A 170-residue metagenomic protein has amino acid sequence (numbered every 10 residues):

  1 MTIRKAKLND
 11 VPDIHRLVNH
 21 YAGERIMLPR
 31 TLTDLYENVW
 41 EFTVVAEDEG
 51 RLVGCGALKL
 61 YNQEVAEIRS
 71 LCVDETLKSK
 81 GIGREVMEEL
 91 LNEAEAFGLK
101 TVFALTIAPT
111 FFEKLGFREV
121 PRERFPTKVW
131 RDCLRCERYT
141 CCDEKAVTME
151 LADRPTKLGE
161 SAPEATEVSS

Functional and structural regions predicted by a protein language model:
M1-T2, A96-V102: Short active-site oxyanion
T2-I14: A short beta-loop-alpha structural element at the N-terminal edge of CoA-dependent acyl/N-acetyltransferase catalytic
R16-P29: Helix-loop element at the rim of GNAT/NAT acetyltransferase active sites that forms part of the acceptor-substrate
P29-E41, E47-D48, G54-V65, S70-L71: A conserved beta-strand-loop-helix scaffold within acyl/acetyltransferase catalytic domains
L71-K78, I107-A108: A short, internal acetyl-CoA/4′-phosphopantetheine-binding micro-motif in the GNAT/acyltransferase core
S79-A94, A104: Conserved acetyl-CoA-binding loop-helix of GNAT-fold acetyltransferases
K100, T106-C133: Conserved active-site alpha-helix within GNAT-family acetyltransferase domains
F125-S170: C-terminal "cap" of GNAT-fold acetyltransferases
